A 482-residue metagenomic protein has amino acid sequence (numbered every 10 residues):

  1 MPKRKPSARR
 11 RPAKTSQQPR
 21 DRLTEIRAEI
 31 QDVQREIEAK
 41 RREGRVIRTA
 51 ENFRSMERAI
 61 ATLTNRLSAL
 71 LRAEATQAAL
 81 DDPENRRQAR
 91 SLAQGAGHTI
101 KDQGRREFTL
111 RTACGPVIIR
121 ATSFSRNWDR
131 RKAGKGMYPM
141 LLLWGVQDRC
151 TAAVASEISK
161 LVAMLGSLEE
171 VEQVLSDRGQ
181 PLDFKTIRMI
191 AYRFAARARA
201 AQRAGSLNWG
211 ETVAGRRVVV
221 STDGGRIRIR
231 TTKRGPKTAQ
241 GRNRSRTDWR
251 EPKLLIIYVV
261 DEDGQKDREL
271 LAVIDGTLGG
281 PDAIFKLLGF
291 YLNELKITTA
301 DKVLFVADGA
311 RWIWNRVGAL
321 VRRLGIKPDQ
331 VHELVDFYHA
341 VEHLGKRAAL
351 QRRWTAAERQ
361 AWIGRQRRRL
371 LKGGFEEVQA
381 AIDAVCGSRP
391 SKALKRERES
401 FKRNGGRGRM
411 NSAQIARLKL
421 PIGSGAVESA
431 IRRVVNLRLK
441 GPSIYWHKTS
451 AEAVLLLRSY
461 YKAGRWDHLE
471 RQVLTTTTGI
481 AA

Functional and structural regions predicted by a protein language model:
M1-Q77, A121-A482: Catalytic center-proximal scaffold of phosphoryl-transfer enzymes
A79-Q147: An N-terminal low-complexity regulatory-tail signal and nearby short nucleic-acid-interaction modules
